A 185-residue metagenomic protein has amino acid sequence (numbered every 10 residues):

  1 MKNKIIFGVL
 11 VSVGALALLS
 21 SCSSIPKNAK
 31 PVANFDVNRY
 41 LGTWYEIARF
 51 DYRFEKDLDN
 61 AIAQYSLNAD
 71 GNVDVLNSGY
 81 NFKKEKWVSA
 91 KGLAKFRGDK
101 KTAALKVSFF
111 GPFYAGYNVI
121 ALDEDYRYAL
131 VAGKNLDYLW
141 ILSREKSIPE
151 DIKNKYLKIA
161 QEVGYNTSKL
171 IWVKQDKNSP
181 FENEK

Functional and structural regions predicted by a protein language model:
K2-K185: A beta-rich soluble binding module of mature secreted/lumenal proteins
